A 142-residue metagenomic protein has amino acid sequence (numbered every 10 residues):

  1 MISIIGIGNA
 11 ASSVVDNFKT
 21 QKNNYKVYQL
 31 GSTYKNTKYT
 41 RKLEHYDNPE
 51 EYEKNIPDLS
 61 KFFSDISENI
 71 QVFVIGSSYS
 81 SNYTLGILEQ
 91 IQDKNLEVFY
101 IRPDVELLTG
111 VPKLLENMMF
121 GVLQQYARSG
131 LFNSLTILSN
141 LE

Functional and structural regions predicted by a protein language model:
M1-E142: Tubulin/FtsZ superfamily GTPase core signature
